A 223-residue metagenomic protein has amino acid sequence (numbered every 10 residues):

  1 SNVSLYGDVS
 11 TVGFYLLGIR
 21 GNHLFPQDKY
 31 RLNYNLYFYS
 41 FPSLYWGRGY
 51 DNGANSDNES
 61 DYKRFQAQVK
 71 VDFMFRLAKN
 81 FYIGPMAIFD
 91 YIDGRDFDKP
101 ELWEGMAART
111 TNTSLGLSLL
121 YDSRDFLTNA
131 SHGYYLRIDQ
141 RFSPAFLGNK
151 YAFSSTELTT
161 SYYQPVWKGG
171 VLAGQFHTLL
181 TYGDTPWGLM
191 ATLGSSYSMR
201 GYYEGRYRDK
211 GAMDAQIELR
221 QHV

Functional and structural regions predicted by a protein language model:
S1-T111, Y197, G205-K210: Gram-negative/organellar outer-membrane beta-barrel architecture
N112-V223: C-terminal outer-membrane beta-barrel translocator/porin domains of Gram-negative envelope proteins and their
